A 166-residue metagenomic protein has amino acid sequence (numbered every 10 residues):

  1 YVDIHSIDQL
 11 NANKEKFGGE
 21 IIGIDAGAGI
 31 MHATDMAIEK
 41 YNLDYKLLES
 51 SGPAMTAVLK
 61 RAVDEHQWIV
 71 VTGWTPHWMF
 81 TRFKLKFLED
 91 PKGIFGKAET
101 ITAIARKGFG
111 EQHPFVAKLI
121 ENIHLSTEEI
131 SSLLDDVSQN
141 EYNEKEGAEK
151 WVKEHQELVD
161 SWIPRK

Functional and structural regions predicted by a protein language model:
Y1-G23: A conserved helix-loop-strand patch within extracytoplasmic ligand-binding domains of the periplasmic binding
Y1-V2, E99-Q112: A bilobed periplasmic-binding-protein/Venus flytrap-type ligand-binding module shared by bacterial periplasmic
D8, A12, H32-M36, A57 (+4 more regions): Solvent-exposed, polar/charged alpha-helical surfaces in well-ordered, non-transmembrane soluble domains, broadly
A12-E15, E39-L43, K60-W68, E121-L125 (+2 more regions): Sec-exported extracytoplasmic/periplasmic mature domains
G19-A26, N42-K46, A105-K107, L133-N140 (+1 more regions): Second-shell loop/turn segments in exported
D25-P91: Ligand-binding pocket segment of bilobal, Venus flytrap-like solute-binding proteins
E111-N122: Short amphipathic alpha-helical coupling segments at ligand-binding clamshell hinges and other catalytic/signaling
T127-K166: C-terminal functional modules
